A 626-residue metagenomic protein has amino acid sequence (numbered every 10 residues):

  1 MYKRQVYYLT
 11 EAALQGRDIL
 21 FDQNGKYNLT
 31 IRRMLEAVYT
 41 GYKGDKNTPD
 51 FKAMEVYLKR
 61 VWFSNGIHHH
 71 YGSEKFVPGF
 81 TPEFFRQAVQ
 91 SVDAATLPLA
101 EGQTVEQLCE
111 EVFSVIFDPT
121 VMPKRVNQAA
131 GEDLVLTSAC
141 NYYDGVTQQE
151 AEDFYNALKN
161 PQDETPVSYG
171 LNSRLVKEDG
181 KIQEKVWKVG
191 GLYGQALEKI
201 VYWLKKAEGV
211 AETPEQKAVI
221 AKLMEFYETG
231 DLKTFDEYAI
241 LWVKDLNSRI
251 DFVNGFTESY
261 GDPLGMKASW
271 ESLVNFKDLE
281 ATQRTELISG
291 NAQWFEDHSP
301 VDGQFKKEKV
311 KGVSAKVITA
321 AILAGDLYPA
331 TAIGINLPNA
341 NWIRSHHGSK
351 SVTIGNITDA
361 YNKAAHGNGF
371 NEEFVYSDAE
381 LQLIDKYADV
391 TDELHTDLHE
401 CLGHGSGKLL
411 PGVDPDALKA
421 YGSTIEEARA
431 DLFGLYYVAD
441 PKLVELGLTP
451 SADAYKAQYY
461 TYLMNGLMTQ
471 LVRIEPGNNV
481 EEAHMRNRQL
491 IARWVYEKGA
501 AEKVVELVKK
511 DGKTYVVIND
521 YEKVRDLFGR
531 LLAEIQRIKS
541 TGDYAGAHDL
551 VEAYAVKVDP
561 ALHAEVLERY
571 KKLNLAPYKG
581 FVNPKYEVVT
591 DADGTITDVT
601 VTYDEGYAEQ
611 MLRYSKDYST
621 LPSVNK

Functional and structural regions predicted by a protein language model:
M1-Q5: Conserved small/polar residues in nucleotide/adenosyl-binding loops
D18-Q23, P214-A221, F235, V413-D416 (+2 more regions): Short, glycine/acidic-rich hinge or "gate" loops at secondary-structure transitions that mediate conformational
D50-Q382, A388: Contiguous, non-catalytic segments that form substrate-binding/exosite surfaces or channel walls
T213, T391-K408, A430, L435: Active-site recognition of the HExxH zinc-binding catalytic motif
A281-Q304, E308-K316, W494-L567: C-terminal interaction module
G407-A428: Post-HEXXH active-site segment of zinc metalloproteases
L435-I538: Long, well-structured alpha-helical subdomains associated with metal-dependent extracellular/ecto-lumenal hydrolases
N519-K626: Extended, compositionally biased alpha-helical segments that mediate assembly or anchoring
